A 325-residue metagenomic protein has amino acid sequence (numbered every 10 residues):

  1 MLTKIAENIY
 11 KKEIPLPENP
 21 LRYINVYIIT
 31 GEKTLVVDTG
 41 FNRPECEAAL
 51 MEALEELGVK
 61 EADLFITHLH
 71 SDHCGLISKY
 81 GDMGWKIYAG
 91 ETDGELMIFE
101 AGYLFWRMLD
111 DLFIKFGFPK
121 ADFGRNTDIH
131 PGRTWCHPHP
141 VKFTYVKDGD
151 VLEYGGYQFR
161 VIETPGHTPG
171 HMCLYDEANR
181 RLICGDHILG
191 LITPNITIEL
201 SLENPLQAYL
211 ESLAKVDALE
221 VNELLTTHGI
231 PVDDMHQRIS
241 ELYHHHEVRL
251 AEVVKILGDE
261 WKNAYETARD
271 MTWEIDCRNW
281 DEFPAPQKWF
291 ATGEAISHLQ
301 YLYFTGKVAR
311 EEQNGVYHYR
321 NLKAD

Functional and structural regions predicted by a protein language model:
L2-L57, C173-G185, G190: Conserved beta-strand hairpin/beta-sheet module of binuclear metal-dependent hydrolase folds, prominently
I5, G81-G84, C184, E220: Short, structured coil segments at secondary-structure junctions
N8, H228, V253, L302: Residue-level signal for inorganic ion chemistry
N19-L21, T144-V146, P165-T168: A short catalytic or substrate-binding loop motif that flags glycine-/basic-rich loops and adjacent residues that bind
T39-R43, G132-V141, Q158-L250: Metallo-beta-lactamase
E45-L152: Active-site HxH/HxHxD metal-binding segment of metal-dependent hydrolases
T67-H73, G90, H167, H171 (+2 more regions): Histidine-centered divalent metal-coordination motifs
K255-D325: C-terminal regulatory/interaction regions
